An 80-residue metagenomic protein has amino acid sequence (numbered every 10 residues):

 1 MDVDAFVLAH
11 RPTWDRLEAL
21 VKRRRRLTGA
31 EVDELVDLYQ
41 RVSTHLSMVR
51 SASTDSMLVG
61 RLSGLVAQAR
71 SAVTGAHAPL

Functional and structural regions predicted by a protein language model:
M1-L80: Soluble N-terminal domains of membrane-associated systems
